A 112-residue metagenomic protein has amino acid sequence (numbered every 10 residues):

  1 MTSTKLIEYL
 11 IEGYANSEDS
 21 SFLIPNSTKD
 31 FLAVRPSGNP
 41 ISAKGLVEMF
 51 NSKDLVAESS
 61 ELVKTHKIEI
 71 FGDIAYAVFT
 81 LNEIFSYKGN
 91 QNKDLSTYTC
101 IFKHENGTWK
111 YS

Functional and structural regions predicted by a protein language model:
T4-Y9, S20-I70: A solvent-exposed, acidic/Ser-Thr-rich amphipathic alpha-helical stretch
V34, V78-T80, S112: Beta-strand residues in well-ordered beta-sheet regions across diverse protein folds
V56, I84-K93: Short, cysteine-centered beta-strand-loop-beta hairpins and adjacent loop/turn segments enriched in charged/polar
S60-V63, V78-T80, K93-Y98: Short, surface-exposed coil-to-beta transition loops
G72-E83: A short hydrophobic beta-strand element
L95-S112: Short beta-strand edge/turn micro-motifs at domain boundaries
